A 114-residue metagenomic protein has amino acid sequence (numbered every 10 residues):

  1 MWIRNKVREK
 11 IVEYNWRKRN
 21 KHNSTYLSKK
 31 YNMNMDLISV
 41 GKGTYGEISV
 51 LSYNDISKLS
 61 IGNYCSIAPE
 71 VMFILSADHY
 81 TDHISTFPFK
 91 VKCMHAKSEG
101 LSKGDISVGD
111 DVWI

Functional and structural regions predicted by a protein language model:
M1, M33-M35, M72, M94: Detector for methionine-enriched segments
M1-N32: Membrane-proximal basic amphipathic "stem/tether" segments
V12-K21, V40-G43, N54-Y64: Short, charged, low-hydrophobicity "junction" segments
N15-R17, D36-I38, D78-H79, I84-S85: Short, flexible segments with low predicted structural confidence
N23-Y53: N-terminal leader/capping segments at the start of a protein or of a new domain
Y45-I114: Flexible, glycine/small-residue-enriched loop-and-beta-strand segment within the central core of proteins
